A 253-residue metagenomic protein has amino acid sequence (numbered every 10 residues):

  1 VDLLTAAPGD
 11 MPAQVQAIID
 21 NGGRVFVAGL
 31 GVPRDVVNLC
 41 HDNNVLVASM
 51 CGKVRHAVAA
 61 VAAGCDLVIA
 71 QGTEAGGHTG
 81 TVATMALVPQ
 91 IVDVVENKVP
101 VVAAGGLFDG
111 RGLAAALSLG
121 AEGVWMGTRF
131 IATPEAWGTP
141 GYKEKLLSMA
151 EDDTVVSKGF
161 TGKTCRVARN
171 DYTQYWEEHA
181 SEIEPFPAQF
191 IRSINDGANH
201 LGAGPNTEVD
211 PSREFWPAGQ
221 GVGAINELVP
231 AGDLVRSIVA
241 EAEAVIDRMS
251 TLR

Functional and structural regions predicted by a protein language model:
V1-P100, P205: Active-site entrance/lid segments in N-terminal catalytic domains of soluble metabolic enzymes
M50, G105-G106: Conserved acidic functional residues
T81-V102, F108-R253: Conserved active-site-proximal phosphate/metal-binding subdomains
